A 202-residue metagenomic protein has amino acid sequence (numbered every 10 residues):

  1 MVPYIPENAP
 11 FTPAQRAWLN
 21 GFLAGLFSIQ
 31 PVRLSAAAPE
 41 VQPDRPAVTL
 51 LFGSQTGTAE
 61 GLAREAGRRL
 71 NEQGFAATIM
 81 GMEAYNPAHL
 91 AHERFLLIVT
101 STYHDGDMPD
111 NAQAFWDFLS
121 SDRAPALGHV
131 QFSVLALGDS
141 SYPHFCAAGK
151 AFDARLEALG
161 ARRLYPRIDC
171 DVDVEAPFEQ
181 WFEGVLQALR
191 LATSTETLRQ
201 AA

Functional and structural regions predicted by a protein language model:
M1-A47, Q73, H92-F95, S101-A202: FMN-binding flavodoxin-like domain, especially the glycine-rich phosphate-binding loop
A47-Q73: Short, charged N-terminal beta->alpha structural module
L51-G53, M80, L135: Generic beta-strand/beta-sheet core signal
Q55-T56, A84, Y103, D139: Short, glycine/serine-rich, charged loops/turns that create anion-binding and catalytic segments at active sites
N71-H89: A short, well-structured beta->alpha microelement
